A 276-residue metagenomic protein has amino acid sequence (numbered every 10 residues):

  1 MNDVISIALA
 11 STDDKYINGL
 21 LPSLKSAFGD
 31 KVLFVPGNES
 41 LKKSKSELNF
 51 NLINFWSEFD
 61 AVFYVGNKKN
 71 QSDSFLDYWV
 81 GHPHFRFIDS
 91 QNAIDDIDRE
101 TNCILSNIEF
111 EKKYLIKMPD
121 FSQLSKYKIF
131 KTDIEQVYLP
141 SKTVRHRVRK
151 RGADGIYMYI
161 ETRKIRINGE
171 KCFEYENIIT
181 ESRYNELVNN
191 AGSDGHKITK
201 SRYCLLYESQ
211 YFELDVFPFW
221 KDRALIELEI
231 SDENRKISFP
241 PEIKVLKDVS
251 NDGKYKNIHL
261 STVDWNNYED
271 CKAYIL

Functional and structural regions predicted by a protein language model:
N2, S23, S57-F59, K68-S106: NTP-dependent small-molecule kinase module
V4-A8, G29-F34, Y157-M158: Residues that mark the start of a beta-strand
I7, A61-F63, R86-D89, I226: Hydrophobic/aromatic beta-strand patches that form the interior of the parallel beta-sheet core in alpha/beta enzyme
I7-P22: Glycine-rich phosphate-binding P-loop
A10-D13, N38, V65-K68, S90-N92: Structural motif
K15-I17, L41, K69-S74, K236: Short, charged/polar "capping" segments at the starts of alpha-helices and the immediately preceding loops
K31-G66: Conserved nucleotide-sensing/catalytic segment adjacent to the nucleotide-binding pocket in NTP-handling enzymes
E100-L276: Phosphate-end processing signature that detects enzymes handling 5′-triphosphorylated RNA and polyphosphate
